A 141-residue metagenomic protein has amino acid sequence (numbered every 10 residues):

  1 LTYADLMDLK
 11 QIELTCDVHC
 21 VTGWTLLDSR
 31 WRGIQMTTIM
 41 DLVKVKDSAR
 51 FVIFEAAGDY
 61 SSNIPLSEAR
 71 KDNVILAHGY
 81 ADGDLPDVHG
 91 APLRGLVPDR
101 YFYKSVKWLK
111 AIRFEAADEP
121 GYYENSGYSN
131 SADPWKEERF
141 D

Functional and structural regions predicted by a protein language model:
L1-D141: Structured, non-membrane catalytic/scaffold regions adjacent to prosthetic-group chemistry
